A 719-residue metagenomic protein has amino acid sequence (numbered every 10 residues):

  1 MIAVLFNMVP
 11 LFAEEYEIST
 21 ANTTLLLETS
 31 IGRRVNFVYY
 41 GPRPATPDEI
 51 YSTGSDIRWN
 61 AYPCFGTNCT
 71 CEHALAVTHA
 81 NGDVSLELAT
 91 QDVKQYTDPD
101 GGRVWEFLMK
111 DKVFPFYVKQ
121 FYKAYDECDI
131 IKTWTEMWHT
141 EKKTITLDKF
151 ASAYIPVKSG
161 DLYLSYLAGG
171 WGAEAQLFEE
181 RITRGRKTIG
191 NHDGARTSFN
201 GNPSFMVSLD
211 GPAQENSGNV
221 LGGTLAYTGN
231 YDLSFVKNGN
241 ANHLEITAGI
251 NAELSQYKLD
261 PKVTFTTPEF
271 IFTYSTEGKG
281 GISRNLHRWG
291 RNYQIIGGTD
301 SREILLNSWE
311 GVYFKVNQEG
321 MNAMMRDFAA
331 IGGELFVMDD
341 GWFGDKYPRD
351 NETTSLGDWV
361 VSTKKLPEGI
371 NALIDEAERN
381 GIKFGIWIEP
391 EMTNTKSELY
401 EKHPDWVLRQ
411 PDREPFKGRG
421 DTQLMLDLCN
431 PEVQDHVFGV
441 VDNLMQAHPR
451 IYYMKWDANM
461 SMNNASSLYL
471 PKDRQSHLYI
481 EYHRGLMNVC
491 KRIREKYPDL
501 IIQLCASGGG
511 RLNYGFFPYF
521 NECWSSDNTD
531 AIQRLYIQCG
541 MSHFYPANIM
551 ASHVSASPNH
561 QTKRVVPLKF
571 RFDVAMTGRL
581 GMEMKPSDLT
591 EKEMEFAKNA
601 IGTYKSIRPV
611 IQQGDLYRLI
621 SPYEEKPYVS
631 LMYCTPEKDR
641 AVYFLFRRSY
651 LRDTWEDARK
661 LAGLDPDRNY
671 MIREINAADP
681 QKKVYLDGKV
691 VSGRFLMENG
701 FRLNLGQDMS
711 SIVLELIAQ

Functional and structural regions predicted by a protein language model:
E14-L27, I31-N238, E253, N669-Y685: Polysaccharide-binding surfaces and accessory modules of carbohydrate-active proteins
N22, T135, K262, A377 (+5 more regions): Conserved, mostly hydrophobic/aromatic
F65-L88, S217-Y231, Y274-I295, G333-D340 (+3 more regions): Glycine-rich, aromatic-flanked loop segments that form ligand/cofactor-binding clefts across common enzyme folds
S85-L88, Y257-T276, M709-I717: Short Pro-Gly-centered flexible turn/kink motifs
P203-V207, E215, P622-P666: Carbohydrate-binding surface patches
G297-G439, H448, Y453: Aromatic-lined carbohydrate-binding/catalytic grooves of carbohydrate-active enzymes
P367-G369, E401-H403, V407-K569, R579 (+2 more regions): Active-site neighborhood of glycoside hydrolase catalytic domains
S649-Q719: C-terminal beta-sandwich/jelly-roll accessory domains of carbohydrate-active enzymes
